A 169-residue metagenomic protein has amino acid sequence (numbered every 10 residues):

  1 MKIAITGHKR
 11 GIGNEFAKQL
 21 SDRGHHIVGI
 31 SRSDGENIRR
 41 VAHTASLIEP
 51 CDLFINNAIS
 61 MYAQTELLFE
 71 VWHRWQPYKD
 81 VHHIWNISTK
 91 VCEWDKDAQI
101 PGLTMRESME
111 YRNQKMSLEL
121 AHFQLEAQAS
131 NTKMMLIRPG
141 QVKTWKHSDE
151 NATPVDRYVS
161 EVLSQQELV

Functional and structural regions predicted by a protein language model:
K2-I5, F54-I55, I84: Conserved hydrophobic beta-strands of the Rossmann-like cofactor-binding core in SDR/related NAD(P)H-dependent
I3-I5, R23-R32, I137-R138: Short, hydrophobic beta-strand segments that form beta-sheet elements in well-ordered domains
A4-R23: N-terminal Rossmann NAD(P)H-binding glycine-rich loop of SDR-like oxidoreductase domains
I27-S46, I59-E66: Adenosine-cofactor binding site in Rossmann-like domains, unifying the SAM/SAH pocket of S-adenosylmethionine-dependent
V41-A42, L53, Y62-H73, N113-L120 (+1 more regions): Well-ordered, non-membrane alpha-helical segments in soluble/globular domains
P50-C51, V81: Local beta-strand N-terminus motif with an aromatic residue
I59, A63, H73-Q128, G140-W145: Catalytic loop of short-chain dehydrogenase/reductase
S130-I137, V142-V169: C-terminal helical subdomain
